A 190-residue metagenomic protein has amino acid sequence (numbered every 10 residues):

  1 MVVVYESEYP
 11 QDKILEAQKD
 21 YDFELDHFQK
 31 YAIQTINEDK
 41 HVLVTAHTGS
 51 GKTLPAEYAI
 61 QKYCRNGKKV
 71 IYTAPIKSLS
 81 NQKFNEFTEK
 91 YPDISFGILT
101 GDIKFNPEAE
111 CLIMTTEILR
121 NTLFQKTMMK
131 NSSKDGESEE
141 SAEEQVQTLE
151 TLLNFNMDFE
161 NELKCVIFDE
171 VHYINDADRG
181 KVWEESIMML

Functional and structural regions predicted by a protein language model:
M1-Q29: Pre-P-loop entry segment of helicase/translocase ATPase cores
D26-L190: Conserved P-loop/Walker A NTP-binding site and adjacent catalytic elements of P-loop NTPases
